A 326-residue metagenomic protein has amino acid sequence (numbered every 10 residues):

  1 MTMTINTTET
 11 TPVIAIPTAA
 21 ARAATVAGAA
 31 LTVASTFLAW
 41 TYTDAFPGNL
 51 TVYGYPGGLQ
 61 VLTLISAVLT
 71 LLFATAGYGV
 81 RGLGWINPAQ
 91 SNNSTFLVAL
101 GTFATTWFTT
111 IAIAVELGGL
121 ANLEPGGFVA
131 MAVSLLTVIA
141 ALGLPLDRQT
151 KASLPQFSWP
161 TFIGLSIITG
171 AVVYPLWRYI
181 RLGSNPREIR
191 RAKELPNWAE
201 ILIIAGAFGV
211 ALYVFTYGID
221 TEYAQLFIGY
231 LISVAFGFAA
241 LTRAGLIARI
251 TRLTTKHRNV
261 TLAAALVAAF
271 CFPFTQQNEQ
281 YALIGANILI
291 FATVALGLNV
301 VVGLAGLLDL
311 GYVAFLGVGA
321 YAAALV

Functional and structural regions predicted by a protein language model:
M1-T11, T18, T25, N93-L97: Short, intrinsically disordered terminal tails adjacent to the first/last structured region
T11-A24, G28-S66, W107-A130, K151-F291: Membrane-interfacial amphipathic/re-entrant helices at transmembrane-helix boundaries
S66-G84, F236-G245, G303: Canonical alpha-helical transmembrane segments
A67-Y78, M131-P145: Hydrophobic core segments of alpha-helical transmembrane domains in multi-pass integral membrane proteins
T70-L71, N278-V326: Single transmembrane alpha-helix segments in multi-pass membrane proteins
A89-A99, T251-L262, I284-I290, L310-V318: Cytoplasmic-side transmembrane-helix entry/capping segments in multi-pass membrane proteins
S91-A114: Short, solvent-exposed interaction modules
A121-A140, D309: Alpha-helical membrane-associated segments of multi-pass integral membrane proteins
